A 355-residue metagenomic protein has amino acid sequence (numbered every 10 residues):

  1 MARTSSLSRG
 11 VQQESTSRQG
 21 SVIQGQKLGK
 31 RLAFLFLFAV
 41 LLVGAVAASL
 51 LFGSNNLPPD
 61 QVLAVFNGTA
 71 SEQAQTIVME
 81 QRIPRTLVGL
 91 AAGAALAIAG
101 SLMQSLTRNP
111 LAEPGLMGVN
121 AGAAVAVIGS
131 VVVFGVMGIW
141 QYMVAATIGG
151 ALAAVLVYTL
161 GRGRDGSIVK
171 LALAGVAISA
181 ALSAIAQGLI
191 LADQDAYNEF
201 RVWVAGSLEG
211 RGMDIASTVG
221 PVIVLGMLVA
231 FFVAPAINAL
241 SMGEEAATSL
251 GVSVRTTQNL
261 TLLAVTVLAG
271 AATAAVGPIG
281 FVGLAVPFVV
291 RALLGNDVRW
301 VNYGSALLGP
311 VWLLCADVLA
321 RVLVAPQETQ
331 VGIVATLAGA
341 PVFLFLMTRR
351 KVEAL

Functional and structural regions predicted by a protein language model:
A2-L355: Alpha-helical transmembrane segments in inner-membrane proteins
